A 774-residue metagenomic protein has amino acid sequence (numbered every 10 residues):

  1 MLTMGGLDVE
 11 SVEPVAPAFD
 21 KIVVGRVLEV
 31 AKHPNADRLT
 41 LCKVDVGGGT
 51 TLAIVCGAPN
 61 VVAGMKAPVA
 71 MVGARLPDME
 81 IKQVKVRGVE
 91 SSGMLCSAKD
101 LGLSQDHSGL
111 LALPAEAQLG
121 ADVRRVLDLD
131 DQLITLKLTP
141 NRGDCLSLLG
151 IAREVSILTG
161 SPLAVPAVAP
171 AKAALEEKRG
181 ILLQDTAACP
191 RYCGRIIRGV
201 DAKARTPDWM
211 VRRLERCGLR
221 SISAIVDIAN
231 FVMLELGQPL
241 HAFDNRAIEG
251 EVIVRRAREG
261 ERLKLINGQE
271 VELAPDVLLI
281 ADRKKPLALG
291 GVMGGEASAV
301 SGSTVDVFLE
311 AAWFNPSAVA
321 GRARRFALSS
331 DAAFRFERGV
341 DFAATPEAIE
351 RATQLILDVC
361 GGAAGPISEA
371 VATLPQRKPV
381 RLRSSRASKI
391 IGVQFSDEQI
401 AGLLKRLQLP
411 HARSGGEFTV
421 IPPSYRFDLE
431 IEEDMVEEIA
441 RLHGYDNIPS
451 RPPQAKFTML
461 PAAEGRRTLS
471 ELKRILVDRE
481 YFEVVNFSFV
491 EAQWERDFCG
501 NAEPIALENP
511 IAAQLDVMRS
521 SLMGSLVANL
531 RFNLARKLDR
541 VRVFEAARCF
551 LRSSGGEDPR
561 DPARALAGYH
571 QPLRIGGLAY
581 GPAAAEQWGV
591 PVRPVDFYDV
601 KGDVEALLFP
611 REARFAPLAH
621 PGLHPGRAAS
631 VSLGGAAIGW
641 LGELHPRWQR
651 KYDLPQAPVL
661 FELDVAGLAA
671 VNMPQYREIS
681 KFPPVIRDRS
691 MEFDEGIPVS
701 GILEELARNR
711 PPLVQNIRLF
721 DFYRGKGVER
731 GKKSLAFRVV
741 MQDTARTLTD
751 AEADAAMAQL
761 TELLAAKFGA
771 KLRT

Functional and structural regions predicted by a protein language model:
M1-L175, F308, R324-A327, D331 (+4 more regions): Phosphate-backbone binding interfaces of nucleic-acid-interacting proteins
E10, R26-A53, V211-R212, A229-A297: Conserved mixed alpha/beta core segments that line enzyme active sites in large multi-domain catalysts
I81, I253-M293, A297-V300, N447 (+5 more regions): Class II aminoacyl-tRNA synthetase-like tRNA-binding/catalytic domains
E90-D100, D106-A112, V123-R125, Q132 (+4 more regions): Mobile "lid/hinge" segments at catalytic clefts and subdomain interfaces of large enzymes
G150, V380-V541, R687, V740-T744 (+1 more regions): Extended, well-folded interaction surfaces typified by the phenylalanyl-tRNA synthetase beta subunit core
V155-Q184, C360-A387, V393-Q394, M435: Terminal amphipathic helices with adjacent charged low-complexity linkers/tails
T159, L163-E261, Q354: Glycine/proline-enriched, intrinsically flexible loops and inter-domain linkers
K389, R406-A412, T419, D428 (+5 more regions): A carboxyl-terminal module marker
